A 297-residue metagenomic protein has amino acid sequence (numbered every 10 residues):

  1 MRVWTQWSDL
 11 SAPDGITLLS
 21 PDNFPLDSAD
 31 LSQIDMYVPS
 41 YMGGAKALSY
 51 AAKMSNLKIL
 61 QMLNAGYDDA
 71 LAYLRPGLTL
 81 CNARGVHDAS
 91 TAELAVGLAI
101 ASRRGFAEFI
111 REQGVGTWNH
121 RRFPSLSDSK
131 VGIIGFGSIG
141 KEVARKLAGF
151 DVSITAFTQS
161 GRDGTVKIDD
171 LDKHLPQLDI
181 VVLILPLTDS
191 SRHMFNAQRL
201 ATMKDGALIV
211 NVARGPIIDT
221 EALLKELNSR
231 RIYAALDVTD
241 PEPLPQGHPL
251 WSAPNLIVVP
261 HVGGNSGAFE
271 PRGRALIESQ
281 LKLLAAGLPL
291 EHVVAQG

Functional and structural regions predicted by a protein language model:
M1-P39, G43: N-terminal glycine-/charge-rich "phosphate-binding" loop or analogous flexible N-terminal tail
D35-I110: Phosphate/diphosphate ligand-binding glycine-rich loop within oxidoreductases
Y37-P39, M62, V182-L183, N211 (+1 more regions): Redox-cofactor binding/interface segments in oxidoreductases and associated redox assembly factors
L48-N56, L71-P76, L200-D205, K225-R230 (+1 more regions): Short, conserved loop/helix-junction motifs that constitute active-site signature segments in enzyme catalytic cores
L80, G206, V212-G297: Rossmann-like dinucleotide-binding domain for NAD(H)/NADP(H)
A92-E108, G149-F150, A275-L288: Oxidoreductase and adenylate-handling cofactor-binding alpha/beta cores
F109-E142, D169: Glycine-rich NAD(P)-binding loop of Rossmann-like domains
S153, S160-P249: Rossmann-like adenosine-cofactor binding region
